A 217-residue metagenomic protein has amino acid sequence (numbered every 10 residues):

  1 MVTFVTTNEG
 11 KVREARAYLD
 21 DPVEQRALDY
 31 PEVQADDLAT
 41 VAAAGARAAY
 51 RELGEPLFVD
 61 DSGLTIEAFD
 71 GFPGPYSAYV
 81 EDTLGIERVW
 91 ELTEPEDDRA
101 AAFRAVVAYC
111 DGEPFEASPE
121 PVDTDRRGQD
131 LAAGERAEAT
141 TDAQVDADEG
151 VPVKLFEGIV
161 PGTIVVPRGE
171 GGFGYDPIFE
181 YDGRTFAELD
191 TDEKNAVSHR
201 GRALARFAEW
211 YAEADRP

Functional and structural regions predicted by a protein language model:
V2-T3, G10-K11, A17-Q25, D29-P217: Anionic-ligand binding patches
